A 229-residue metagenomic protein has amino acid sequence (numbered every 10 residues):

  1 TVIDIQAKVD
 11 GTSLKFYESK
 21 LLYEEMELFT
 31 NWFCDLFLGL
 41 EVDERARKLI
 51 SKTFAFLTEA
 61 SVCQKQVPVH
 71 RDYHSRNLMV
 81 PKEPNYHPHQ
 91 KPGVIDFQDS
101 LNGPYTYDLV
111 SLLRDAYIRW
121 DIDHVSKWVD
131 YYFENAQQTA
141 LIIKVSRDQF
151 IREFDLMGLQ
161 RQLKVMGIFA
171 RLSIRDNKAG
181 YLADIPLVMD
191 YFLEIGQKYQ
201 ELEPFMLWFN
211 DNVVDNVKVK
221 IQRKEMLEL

Functional and structural regions predicted by a protein language model:
D4, K8-H70, M79-I95, G103 (+2 more regions): ATP-dependent phospho-/nucleotidyl transfer catalytic cores
L14, K65, Y117, I151-F154 (+1 more regions): Non-transmembrane, amphipathic alpha-helical segments
L22, R47-I50, V125, L159 (+2 more regions): Hydrophobic packing residues in well-ordered alpha-helices of helical domains and bundles
E27-F37, Y105-I142, L156-D176, V188-I195: Active-site activation/catalytic loop segments of kinase-like enzymes and analogous catalytic loops in related
Y73: Hydrophobic HxD+1 residue recognition
I143-R152: Histidine/acidic-rich helix-loop-helix segments that form or flank divalent-metal centers in metalloenzyme catalytic
G167-L229: ATP/Mg2+ or Mg2+-diphosphate-binding catalytic cores that bind nucleotide phosphates or diphosphates via glycine-rich
